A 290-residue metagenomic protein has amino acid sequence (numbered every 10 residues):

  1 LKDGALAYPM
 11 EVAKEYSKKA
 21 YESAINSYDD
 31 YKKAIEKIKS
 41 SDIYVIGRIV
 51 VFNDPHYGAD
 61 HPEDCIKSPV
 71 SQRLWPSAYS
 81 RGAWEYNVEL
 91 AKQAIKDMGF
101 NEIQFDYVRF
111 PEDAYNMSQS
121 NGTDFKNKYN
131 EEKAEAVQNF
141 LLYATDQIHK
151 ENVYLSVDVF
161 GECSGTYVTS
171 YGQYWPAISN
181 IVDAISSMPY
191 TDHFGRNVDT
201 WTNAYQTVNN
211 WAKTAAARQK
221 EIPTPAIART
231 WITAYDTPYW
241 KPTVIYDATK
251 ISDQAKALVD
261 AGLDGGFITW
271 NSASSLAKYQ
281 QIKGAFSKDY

Functional and structural regions predicted by a protein language model:
L1-N26, Y115, Q119, Y279 (+1 more regions): Aromatic-lined carbohydrate-binding/catalytic grooves of carbohydrate-active enzymes
V12-Y28, S71-E85, K126-A136, V198-A204 (+1 more regions): The substrate-binding groove and active-site-proximal loops of carbohydrate-active enzymes, especially glycoside
Y16-S41, E135-L142, N210-K213: Aromatic- and glycine-enriched glycan-recognition loops and surfaces that form the carbohydrate-binding subsites
A24, Y28-E36, I46-Q93, D97 (+2 more regions): Active-site-adjacent "subsite" loops/lids of carbohydrate-active enzymes
K39, Y44-D54, Q104-P111, E131-G172 (+2 more regions): Aromatic-lined carbohydrate-recognition surfaces of secreted/lumenal glycan-active proteins
V45, N87, A94, I103-D106 (+5 more regions): Conserved, mostly hydrophobic/aromatic
D54-D64, F100-N130: Active-site-proximal loop/short-helix segments that contain or immediately flank catalytic acid/base residue(s)
V182-Y290: Substrate-binding cleft of secreted/luminal carbohydrate-active enzymes
